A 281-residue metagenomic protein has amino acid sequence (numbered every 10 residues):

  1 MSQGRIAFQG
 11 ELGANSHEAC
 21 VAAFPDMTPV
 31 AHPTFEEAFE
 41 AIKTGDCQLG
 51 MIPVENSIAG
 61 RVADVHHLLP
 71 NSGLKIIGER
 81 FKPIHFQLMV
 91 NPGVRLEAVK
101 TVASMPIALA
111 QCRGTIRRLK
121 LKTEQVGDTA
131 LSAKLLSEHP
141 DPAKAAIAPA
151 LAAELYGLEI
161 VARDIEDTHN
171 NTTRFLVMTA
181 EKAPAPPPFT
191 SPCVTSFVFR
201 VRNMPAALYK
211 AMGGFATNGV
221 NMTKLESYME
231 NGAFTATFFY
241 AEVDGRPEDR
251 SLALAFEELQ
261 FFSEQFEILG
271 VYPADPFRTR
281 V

Functional and structural regions predicted by a protein language model:
M1-V281: Domain-level signature for soluble enzymes in the chorismate/prephenate branch of the shikimate pathway
